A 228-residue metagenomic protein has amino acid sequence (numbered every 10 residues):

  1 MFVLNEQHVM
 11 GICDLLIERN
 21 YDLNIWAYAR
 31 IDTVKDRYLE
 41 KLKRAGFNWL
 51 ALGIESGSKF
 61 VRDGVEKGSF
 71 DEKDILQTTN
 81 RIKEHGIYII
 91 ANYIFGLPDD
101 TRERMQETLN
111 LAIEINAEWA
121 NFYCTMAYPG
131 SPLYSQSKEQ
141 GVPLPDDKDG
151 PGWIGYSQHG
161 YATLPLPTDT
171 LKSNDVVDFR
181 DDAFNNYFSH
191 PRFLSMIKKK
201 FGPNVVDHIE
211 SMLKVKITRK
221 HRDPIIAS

Functional and structural regions predicted by a protein language model:
F2-E6, M10-N204: A structural motif corresponding to the C-terminal lobe/cap of the Radical SAM core domain
F188-S228: Membrane-proximal basic amphipathic "stem/tether" segments
